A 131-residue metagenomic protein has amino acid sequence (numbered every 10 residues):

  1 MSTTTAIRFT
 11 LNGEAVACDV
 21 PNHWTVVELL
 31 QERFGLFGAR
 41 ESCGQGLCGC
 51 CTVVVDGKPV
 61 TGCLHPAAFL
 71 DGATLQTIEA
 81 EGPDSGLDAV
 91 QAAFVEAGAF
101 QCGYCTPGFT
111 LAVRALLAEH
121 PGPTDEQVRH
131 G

Functional and structural regions predicted by a protein language model:
M1-G131: Signature of N-terminal electron-transfer/Fe-S-associated modules in redox systems
